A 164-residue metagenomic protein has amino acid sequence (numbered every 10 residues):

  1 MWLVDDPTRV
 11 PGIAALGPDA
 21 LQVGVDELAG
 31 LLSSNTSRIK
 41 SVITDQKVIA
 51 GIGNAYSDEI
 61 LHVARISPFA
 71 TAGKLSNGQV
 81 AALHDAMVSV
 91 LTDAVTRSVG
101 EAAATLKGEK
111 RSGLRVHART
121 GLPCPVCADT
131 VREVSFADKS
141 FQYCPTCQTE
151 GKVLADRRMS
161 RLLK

Functional and structural regions predicted by a protein language model:
M1-K164: Structured catalytic/nucleic-acid-binding cores of DNA maintenance enzymes
